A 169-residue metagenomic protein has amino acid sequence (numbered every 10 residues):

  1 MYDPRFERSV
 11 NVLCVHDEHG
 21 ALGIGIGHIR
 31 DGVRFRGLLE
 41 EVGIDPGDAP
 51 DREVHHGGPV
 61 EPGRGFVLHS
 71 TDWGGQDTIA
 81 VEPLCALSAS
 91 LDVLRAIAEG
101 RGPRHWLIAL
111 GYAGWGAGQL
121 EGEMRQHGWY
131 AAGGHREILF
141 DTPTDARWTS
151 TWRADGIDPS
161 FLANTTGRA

Functional and structural regions predicted by a protein language model:
M1-A169: A short aromatic-anchored loop/beta-hairpin motif
